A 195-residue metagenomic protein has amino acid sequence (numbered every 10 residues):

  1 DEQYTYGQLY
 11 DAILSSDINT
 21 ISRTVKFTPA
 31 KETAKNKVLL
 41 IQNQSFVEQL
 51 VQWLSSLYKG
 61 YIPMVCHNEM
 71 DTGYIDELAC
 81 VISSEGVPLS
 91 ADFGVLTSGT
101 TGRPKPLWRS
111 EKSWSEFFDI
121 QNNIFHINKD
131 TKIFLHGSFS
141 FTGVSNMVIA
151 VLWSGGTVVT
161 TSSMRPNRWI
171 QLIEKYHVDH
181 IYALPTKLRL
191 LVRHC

Functional and structural regions predicted by a protein language model:
D1-T33, T72-I75, E85, R109-K112: Conserved AMP-binding/adenylate-forming core of the ANL superfamily
I18-E69, L135-F139: Conserved AMP-binding/adenylate-forming
L39, S56, T97-T100, I133 (+2 more regions): Conserved S/T- and glycine-rich ATP-binding loop of Class I adenylate-forming
Q52-L57, W114, M147-L152: Short hydrophobic alpha-helical segments of the AMP-binding
D92-D119: Conserved AMP-binding A3 loop
F118-K132, S140-H180: Conserved AMP-binding/adenylation subdomain of ANL enzymes
M164, V178-C195: Adenylate-forming
